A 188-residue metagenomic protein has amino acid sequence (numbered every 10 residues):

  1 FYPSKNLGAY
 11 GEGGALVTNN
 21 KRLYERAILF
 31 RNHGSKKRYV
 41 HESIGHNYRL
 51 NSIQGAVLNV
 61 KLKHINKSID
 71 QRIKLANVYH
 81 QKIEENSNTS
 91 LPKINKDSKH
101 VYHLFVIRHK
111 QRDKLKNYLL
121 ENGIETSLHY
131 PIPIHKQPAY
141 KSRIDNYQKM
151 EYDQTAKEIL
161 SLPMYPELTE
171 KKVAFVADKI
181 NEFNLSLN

Functional and structural regions predicted by a protein language model:
F1-A9, K37-E42: Conserved active-site segment immediately N-terminal to the catalytic lysine that forms the internal aldimine
P3-A9, A15-V17, S161, Y165: Active-site phosphate-binding strand-loop segment of PLP-dependent enzymes
A9-G11, D153-Q154: Short hydrophobic "helix-edge" motifs at membrane interfaces and signal-peptide entry regions
G11-E12, I53: A conserved catalytic-core signature of glycosyltransferases
N19-N188: PLP-dependent aminotransferase class I/II
